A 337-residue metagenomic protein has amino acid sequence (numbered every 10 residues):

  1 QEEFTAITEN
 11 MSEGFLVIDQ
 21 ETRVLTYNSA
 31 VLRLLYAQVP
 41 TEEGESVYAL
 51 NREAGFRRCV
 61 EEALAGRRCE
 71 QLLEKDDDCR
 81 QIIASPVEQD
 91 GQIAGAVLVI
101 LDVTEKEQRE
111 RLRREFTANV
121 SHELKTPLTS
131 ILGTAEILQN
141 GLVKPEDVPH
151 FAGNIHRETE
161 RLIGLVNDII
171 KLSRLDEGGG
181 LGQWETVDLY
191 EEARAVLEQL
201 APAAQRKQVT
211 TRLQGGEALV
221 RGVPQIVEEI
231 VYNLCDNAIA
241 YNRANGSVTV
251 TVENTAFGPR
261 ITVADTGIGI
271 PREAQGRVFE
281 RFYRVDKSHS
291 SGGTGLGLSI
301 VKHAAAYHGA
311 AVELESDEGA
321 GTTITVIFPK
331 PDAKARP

Functional and structural regions predicted by a protein language model:
Q1-V24: Sensory modules in modular signal-transduction proteins
E43-E105: PAS-family sensory/regulatory modules and their coupling/dimerization elements
Q139-E146: Short acidic helix/loop segment immediately C-terminal to the autophosphorylated histidine in two-component histidine
R157-L162: Short alpha-helical segment of the dimerization/phosphotransfer core of two-component systems
E177-Q183, G215, L219-Q225: Conserved micro-motifs of the catalytic ATP-binding
I270-F282, K302: Short conserved segment of the HATPase_c
G309-A310: Conserved glycine-rich
